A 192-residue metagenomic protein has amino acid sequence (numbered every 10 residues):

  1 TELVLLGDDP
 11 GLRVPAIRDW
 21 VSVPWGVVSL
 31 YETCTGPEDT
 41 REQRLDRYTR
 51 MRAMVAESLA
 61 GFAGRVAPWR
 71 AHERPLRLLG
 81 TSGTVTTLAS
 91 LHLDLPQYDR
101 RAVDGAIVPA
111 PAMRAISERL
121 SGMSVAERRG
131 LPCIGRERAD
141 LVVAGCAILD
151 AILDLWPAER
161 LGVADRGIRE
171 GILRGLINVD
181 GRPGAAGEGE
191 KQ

Functional and structural regions predicted by a protein language model:
T1-E2: Acidic, divalent-metal-coordinating active-site segment for phosphoryl/phosphodiester hydrolysis, typified by short
L5-Q192: Helical "lid/coupling" subdomains associated with nucleotide-phosphate turnover
